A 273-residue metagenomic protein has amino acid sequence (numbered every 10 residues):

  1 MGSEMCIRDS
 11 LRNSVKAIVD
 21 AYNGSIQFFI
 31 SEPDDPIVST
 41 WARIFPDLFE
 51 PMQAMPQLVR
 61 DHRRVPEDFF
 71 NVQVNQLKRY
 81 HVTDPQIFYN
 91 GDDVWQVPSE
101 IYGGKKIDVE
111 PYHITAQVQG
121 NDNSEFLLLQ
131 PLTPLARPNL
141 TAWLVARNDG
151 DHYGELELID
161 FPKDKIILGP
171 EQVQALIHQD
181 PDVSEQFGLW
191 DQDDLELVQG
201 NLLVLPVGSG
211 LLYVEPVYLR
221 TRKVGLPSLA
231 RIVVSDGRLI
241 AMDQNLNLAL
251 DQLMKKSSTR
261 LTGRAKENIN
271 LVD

Functional and structural regions predicted by a protein language model:
M1-I7: Short, small-residue-biased leader/transition segments that mark boundaries at the very start of proteins
I7-D9, S14, L195, V204: Generic marker of residues within folded, mature protein domains
L11-S31: Conserved catalytic-core segments centered on acid/base and nucleophilic motifs
E32-P36: A short acidic/small-residue loop/turn micro-motif
I37-D273: Accessory, solvent-exposed terminal regions and/or long lumenal/extracellular loops of proteins
